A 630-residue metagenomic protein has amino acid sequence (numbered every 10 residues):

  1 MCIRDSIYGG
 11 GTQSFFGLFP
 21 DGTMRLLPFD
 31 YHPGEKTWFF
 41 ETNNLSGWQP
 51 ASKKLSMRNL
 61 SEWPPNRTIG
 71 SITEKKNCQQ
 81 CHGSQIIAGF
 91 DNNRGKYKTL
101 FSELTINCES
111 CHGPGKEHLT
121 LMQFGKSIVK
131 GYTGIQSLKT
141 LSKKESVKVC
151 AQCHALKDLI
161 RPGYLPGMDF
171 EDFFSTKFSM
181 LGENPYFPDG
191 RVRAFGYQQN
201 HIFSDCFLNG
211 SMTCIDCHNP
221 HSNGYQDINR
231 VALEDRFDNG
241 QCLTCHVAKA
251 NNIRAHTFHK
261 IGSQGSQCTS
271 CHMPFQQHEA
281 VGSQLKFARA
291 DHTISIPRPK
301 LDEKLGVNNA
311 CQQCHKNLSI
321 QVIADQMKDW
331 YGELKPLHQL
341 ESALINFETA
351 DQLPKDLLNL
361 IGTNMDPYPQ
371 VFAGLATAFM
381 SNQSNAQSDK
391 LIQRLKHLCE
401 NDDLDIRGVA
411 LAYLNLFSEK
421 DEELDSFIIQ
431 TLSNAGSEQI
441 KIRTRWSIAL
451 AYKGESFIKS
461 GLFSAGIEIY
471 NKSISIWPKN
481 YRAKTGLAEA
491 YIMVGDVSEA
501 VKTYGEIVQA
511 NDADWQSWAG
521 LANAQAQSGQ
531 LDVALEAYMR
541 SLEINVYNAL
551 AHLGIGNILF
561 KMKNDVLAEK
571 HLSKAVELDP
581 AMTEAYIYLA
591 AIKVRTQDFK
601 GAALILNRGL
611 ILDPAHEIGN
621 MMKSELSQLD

Functional and structural regions predicted by a protein language model:
R4-P20, L26-P28, P33-L45, P50-K53 (+1 more regions): Primarily the internal scaffold of c-type cytochrome electron-transfer domains, especially repeated/multiheme c-type
Q339-T349, P369-S384, G408-E419, I448 (+1 more regions): Structural detector for internal amphipathic alpha-helices that build alpha-solenoid repeat scaffolds
Q352-L360, S384-E400, K420-S437: Amphipathic alpha-helical scaffolding segments comprising HEAT/armadillo-like alpha-solenoid repeats
A386-K390, S460-N471, M493-E506, A513 (+4 more regions): Structural signature of tandem alpha-helical TPR/SEL1-like repeats, specifically the intra-repeat loop/turn
N401, I476, A510-N511, I544 (+2 more regions): Structural marker of alpha-solenoid helical repeat scaffolds
L404-D405, S447, Y481-R482, W515-Q516 (+3 more regions): Helix-start (N-cap) detector for alpha-helical repeat units in TPR-like alpha-solenoids, especially tetratricopeptide
Y413, Y452, G486, G520 (+3 more regions): Canonical tetratricopeptide repeat
I458, T485, I492, A519 (+4 more regions): Position-specific recognition of the canonical hydrophobic site in helix A of tetratricopeptide repeat
